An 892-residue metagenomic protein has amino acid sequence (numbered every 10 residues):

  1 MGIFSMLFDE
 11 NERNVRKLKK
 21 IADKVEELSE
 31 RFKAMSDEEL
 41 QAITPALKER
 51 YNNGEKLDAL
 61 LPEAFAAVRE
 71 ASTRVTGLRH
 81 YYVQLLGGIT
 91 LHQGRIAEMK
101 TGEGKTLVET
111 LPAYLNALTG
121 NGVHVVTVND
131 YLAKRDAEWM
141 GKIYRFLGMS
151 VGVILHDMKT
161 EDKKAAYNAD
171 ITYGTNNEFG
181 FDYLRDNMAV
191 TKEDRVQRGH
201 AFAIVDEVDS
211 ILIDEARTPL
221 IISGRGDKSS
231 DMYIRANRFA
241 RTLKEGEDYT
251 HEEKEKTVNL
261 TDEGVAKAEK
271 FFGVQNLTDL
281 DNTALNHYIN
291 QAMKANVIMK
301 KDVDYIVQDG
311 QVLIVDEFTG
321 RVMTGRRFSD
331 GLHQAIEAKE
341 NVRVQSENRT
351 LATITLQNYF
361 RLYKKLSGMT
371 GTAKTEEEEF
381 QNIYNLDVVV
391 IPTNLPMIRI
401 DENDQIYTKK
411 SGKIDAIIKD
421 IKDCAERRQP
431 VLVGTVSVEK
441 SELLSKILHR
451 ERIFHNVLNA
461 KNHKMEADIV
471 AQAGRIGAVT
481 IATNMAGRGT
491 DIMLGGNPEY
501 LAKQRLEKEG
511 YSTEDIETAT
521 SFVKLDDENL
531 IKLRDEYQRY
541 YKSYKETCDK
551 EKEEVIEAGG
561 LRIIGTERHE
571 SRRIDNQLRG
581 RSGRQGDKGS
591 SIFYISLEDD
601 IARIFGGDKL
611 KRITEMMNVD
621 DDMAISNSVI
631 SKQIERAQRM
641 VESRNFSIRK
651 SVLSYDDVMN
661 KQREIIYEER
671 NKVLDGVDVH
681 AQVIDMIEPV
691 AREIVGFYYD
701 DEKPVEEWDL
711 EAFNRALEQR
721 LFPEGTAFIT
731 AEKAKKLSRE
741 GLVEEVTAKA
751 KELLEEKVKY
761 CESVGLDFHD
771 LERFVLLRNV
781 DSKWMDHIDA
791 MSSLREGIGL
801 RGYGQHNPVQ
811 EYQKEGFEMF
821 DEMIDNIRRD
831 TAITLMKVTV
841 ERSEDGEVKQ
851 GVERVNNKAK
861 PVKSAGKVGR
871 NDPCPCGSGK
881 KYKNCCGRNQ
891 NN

Functional and structural regions predicted by a protein language model:
M1-S596, D600-N618, E668, P689: Conserved P-loop NTPase motor core
F32, I306-L313, T319-R326, V555-I556 (+8 more regions): Extended, charged helical/alpha-beta scaffold domains that provide interaction surfaces
E103, K880-K881: ATP-binding Walker
E451, T518-L525, R854-N856, K863-G866 (+1 more regions): Intrinsically disordered, compositionally biased charged tails
I481, G877-G879: Extracellular cysteine-rich microdomains
C874: Short cysteine-rich clusters marking metal-coordination/redox-active sites
